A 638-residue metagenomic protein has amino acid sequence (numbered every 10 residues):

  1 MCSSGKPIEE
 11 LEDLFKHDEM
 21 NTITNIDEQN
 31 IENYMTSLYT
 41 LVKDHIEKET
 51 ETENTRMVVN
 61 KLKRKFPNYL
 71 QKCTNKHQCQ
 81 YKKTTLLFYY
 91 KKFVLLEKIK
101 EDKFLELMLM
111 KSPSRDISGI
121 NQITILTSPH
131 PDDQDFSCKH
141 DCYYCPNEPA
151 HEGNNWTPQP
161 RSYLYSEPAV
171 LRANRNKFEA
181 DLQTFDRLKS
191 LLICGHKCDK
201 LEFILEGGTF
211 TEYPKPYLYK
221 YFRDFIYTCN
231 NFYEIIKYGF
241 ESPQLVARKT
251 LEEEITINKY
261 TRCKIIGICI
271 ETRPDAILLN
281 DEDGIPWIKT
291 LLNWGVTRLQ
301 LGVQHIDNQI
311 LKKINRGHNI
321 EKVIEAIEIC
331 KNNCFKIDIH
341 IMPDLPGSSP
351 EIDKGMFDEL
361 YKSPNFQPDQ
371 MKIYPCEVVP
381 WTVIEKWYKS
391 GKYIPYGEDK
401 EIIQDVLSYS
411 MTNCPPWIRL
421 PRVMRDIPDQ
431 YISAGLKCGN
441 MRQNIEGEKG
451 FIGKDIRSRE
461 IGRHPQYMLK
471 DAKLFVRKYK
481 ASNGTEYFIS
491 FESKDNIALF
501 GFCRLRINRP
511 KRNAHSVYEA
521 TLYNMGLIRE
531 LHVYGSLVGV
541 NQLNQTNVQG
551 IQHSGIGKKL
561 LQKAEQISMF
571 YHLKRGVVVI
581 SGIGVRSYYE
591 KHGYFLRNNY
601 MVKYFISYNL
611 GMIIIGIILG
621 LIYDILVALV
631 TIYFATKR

Functional and structural regions predicted by a protein language model:
C2-L182, R187-S242, P416: Flexible, acidic/Gly-rich N-terminal and inter-domain linker regions that tether and position cofactor-handling modules
Y165-F185, F203-Y227, I236-D338, M342-E401 (+2 more regions): Conserved non-cysteine loop/helix-boundary elements of the Radical SAM core domain that shape
V383-I384, I394-S410, C414, V423-G447: Polar, glycine-rich mid-to-C-terminal structural blocks that act as macromolecule-binding/assembly scaffolds
R419-G526, H532-Y534, V538-V540: Non-catalytic substrate-recognition and accessory regions of acyl/acetyltransferase enzymes
N544-I567: Conserved acetyl-CoA-binding loop-helix of GNAT-fold acetyltransferases
Q566-S581: Conserved GNAT acetyl-CoA-binding A-motif
S581-Y600: Conserved active-site alpha-helix within GNAT-family acetyltransferase domains
N609-R638: Terminal signal-anchor or tail-anchor transmembrane helices that tether membrane-associated enzymes to cellular
